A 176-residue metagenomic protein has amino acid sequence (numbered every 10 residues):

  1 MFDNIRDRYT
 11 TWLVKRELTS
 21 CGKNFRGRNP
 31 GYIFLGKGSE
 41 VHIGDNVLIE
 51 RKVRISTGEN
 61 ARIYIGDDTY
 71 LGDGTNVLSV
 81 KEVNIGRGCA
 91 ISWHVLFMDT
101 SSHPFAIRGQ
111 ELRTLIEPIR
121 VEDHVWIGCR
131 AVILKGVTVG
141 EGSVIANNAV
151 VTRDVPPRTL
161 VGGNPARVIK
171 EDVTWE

Functional and structural regions predicted by a protein language model:
M1-M98, E122-H124, A131-I133, E141 (+3 more regions): Domain-scale signature associated with acetyltransferase and cell-envelope carbohydrate enzymes
S101-I107, T138: Conserved SAM-binding loop
I107-Q110, V173: Short acidic, glycine/proline-rich loop/turn micro-motifs
Q110-H124: Glycine-rich NAD(P)-binding loop of Rossmann-like domains
K135, R153: Conserved coupling/switch loop of ABC ATPases
V144-A146, V150: A generic "structured core" feature
